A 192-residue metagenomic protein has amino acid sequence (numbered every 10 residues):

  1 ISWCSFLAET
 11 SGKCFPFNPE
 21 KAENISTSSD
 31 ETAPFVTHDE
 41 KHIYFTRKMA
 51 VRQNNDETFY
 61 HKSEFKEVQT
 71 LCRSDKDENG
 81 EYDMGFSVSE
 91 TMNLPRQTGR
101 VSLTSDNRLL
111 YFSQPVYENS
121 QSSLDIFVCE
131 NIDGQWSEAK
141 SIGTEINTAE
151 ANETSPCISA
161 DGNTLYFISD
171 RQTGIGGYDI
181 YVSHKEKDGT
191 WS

Functional and structural regions predicted by a protein language model:
I1-S192: Short, conserved micro-motifs composed of acidic
